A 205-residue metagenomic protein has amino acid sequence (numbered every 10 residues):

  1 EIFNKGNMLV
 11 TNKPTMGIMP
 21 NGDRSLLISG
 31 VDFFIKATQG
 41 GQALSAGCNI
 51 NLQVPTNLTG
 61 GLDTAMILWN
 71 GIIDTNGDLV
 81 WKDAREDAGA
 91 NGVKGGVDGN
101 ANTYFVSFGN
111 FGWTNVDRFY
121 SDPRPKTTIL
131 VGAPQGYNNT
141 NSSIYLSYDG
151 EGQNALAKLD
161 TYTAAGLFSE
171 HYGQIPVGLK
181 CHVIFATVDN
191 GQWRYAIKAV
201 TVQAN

Functional and structural regions predicted by a protein language model:
E1-N205: Proteolytic cleavage junctions
